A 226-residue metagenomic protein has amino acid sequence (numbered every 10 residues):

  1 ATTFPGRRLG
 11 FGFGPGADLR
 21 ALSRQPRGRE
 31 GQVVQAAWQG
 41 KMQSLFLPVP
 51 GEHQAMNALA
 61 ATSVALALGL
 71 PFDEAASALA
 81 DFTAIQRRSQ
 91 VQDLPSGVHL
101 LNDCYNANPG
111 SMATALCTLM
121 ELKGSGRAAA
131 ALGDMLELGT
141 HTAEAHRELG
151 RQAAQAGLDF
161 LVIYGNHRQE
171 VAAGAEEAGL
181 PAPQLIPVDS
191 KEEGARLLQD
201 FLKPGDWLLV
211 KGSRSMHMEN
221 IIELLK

Functional and structural regions predicted by a protein language model:
A1-H99, R151-A154, L158-D159, R168-P181: Acidic, Mg2+-coordinating active-site environments of NTP-dependent enzymes
D18, Q43, S111, G139 (+2 more regions): Glycine/Thr-rich phosphate-binding loops of Rossmann-like dinucleotide-binding domains
F46, A58, N102, A128-D134 (+1 more regions): Short beta-strands and strand-loop turn motifs
A60, L202-K211: Short SAM/SAH-binding signature in class I
I85-R87, C104-L180: Active-site beta-alpha connecting loops in nucleotide-dependent enzymes
Q86-Q90, W207, S215-I222: ATP-dependent carboxylate/acyl-activation modules
Q184-G194: Short acidic-hydrophobic, aromatic-tinged amphipathic segments that line or gate anion-handling sites
E193-F201: Short amphipathic alpha-helix with an adjacent loop that forms part of the alpha/beta core around
